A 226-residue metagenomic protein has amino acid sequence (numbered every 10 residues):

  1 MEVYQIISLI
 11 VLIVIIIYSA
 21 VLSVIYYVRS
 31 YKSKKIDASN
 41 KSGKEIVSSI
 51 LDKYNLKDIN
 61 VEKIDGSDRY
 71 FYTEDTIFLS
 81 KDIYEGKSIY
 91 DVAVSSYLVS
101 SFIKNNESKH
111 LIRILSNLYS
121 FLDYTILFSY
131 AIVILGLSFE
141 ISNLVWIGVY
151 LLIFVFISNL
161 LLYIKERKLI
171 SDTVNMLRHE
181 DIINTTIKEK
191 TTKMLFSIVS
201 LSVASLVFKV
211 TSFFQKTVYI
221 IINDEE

Functional and structural regions predicted by a protein language model:
M1-I13, F139-L151: Hydrophobic alpha-helical transmembrane segments
S8-S30: N-terminal signal-anchor transmembrane alpha helix
I15-S19, V149, I153-K165: Hydrophobic alpha-helical membrane-associated segments
V24-S120, L160-V207, T211-E226: Polar-ligand-bearing catalytic/cofactor-coordination segments of membrane-embedded or membrane-tethered inner-membrane
E107-H110, I132-N143: Membrane-helix exit/interface motif
D123-I134: Core segments of transmembrane alpha-helices that mediate helix-helix packing or line hydrophobic substrate/ligand
